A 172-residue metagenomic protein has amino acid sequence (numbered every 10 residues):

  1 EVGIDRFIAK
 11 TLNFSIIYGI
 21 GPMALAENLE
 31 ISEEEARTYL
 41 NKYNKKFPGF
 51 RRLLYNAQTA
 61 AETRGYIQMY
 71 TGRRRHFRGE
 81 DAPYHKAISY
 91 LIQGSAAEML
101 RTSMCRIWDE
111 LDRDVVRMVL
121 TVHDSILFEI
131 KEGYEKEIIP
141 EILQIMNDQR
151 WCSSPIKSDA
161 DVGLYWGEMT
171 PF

Functional and structural regions predicted by a protein language model:
E1-F172: Conserved catalytic core of nucleotide polymerization and phosphodiester-bond processing enzymes
